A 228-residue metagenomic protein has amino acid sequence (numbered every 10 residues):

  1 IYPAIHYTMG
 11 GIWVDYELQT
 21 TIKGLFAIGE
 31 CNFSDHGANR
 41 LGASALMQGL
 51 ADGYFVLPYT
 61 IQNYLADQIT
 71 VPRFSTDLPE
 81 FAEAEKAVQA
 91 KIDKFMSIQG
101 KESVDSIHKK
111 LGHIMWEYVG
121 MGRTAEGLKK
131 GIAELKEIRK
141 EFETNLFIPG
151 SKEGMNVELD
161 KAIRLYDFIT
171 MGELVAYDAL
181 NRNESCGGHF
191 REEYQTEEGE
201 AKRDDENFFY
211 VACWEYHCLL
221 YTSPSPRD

Functional and structural regions predicted by a protein language model:
Y2-H6: Short loop/turn motifs at secondary-structure junctions and domain boundaries
Y7, W13-A27, C31-S223: Glycine- and aromatic-enriched mobile tails/lids
P224-D228: A short, hydrophobic C-terminal helix/tail in secreted or cell-surface proteins
